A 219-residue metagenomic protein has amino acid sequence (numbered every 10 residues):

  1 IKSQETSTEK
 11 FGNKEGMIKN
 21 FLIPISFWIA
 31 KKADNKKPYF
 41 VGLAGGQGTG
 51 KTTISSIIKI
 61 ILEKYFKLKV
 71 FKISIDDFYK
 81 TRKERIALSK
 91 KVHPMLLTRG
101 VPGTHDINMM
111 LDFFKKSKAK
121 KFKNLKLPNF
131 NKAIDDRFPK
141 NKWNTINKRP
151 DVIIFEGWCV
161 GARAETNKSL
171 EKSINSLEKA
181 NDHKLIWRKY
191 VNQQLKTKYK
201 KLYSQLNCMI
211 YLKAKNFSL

Functional and structural regions predicted by a protein language model:
I1-F40: Extreme N-terminal, non-catalytic leader segments that precede Walker-type/kinase nucleotide-binding cores
I1-S3, E9, K19, W158-L219: Conserved NTP phosphate-binding and transfer environment spanning the P-loop NTPase/kinase superfamily
E9-K14, F71-S74, F78-D135: Conserved nucleotide-sensing/catalytic segment adjacent to the nucleotide-binding pocket in NTP-handling enzymes
G46: P-loop (Walker A) phosphate-binding loop of NTP-binding proteins
T52: Walker A/P-loop
I60-F71: Post-Walker A helix-loop "phosphate-sensing" segment adjacent to the P-loop in P-loop NTPases
F122-K123, R149-I153, C208: Loop/turn-to-beta-strand initiation segments
